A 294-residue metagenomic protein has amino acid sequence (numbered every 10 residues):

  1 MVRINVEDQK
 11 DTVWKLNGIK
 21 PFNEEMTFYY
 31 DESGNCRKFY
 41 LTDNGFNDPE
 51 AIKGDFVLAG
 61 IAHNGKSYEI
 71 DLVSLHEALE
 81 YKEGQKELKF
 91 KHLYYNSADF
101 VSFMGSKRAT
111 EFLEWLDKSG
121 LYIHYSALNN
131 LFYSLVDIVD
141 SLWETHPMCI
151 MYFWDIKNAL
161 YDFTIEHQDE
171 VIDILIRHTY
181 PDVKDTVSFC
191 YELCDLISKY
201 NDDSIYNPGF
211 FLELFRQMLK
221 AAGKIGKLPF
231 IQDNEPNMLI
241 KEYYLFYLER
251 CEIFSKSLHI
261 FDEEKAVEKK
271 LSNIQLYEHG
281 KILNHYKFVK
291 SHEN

Functional and structural regions predicted by a protein language model:
M1-N294: Phosphate-ester processing/binding pockets and catalytic centers
